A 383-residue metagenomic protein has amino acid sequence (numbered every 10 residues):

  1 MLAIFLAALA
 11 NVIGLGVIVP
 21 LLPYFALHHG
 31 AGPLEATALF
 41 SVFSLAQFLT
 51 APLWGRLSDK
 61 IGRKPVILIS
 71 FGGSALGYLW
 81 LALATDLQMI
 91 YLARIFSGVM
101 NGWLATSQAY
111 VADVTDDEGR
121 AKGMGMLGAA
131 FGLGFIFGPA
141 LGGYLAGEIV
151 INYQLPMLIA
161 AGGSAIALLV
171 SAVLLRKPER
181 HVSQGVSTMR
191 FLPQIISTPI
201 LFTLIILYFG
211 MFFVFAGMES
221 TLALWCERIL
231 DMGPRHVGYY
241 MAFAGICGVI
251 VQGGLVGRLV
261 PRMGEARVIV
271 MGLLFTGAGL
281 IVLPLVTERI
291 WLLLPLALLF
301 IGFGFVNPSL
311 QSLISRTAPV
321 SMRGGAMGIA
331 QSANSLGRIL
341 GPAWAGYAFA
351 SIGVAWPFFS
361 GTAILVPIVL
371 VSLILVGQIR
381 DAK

Functional and structural regions predicted by a protein language model:
G16, S44-P52, G102, F135-I136 (+3 more regions): Residue-level signature of mid-helix packing/kink "hotspots" within the transmembrane helices of 12-pass Major
P20-P33, S220-H236: Short amphipathic helix-loop junctions that connect adjacent transmembrane helices in Major Facilitator Superfamily/SLC
G30, G62, L83-Q88, V150 (+1 more regions): Helix-breaking motifs and short loop linkers at transmembrane-helix boundaries and internal kinks in secondary membrane
A51-I61, V251-E265: Helix-to-loop junctions at the C-terminal end of transmembrane segments in multipass secondary transporters
P65-W80, R267-V282: Structural signature of the two symmetry-related core transmembrane helices
A93-G132: Cytoplasmic helix-loop-helix junction between adjacent transmembrane helices in 12-TM secondary transporters
G162-R180, V371-V376: C-terminal membrane-cytosol helix-exit motif in multi-pass small-molecule transporters
R176-L207: Juxtamembrane intracellular "pre-TM" segments in multi-pass secondary transporters
